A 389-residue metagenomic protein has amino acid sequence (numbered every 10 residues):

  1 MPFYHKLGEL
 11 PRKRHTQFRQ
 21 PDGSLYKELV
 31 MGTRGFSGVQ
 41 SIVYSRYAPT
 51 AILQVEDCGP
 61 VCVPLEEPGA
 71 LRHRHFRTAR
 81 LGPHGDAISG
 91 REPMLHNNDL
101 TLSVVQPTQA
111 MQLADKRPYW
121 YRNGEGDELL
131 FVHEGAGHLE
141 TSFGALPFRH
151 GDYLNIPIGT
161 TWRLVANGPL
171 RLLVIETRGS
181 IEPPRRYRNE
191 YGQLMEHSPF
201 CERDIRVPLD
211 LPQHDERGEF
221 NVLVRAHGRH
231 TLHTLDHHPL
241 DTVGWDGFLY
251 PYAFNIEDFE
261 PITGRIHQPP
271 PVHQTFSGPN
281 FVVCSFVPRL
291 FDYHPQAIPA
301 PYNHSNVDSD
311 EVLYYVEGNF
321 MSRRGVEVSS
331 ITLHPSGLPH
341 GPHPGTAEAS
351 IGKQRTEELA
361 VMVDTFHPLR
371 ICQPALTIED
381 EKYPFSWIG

Functional and structural regions predicted by a protein language model:
M1-G389: Jelly-roll (double-stranded beta-helix
